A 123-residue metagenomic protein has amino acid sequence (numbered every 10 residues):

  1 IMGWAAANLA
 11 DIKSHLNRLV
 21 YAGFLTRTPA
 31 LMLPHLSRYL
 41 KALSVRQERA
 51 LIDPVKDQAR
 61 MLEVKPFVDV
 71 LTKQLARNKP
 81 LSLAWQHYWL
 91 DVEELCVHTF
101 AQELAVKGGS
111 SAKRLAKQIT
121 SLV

Functional and structural regions predicted by a protein language model:
I1-V123: Extended, well-ordered protein cores
